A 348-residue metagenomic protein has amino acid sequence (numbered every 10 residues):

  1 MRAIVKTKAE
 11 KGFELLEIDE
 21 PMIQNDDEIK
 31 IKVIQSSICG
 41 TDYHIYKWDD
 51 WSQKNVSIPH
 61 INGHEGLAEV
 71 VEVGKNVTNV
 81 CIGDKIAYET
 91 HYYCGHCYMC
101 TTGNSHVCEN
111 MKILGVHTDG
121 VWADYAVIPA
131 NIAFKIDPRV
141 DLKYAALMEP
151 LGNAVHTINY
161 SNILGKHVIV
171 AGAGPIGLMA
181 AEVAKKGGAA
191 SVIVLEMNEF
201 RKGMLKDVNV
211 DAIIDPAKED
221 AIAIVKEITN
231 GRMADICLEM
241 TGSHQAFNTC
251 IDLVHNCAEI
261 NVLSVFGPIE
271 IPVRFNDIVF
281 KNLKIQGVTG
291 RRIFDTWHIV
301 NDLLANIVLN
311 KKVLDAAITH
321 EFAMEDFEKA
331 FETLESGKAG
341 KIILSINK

Functional and structural regions predicted by a protein language model:
V5-I23, G40-E72, A87, C108-D119: N-terminal glycine-rich cofactor-binding segment
P21-S36, W51-Y98, D137-R139: Glycine-rich beta-strand-centered segment in the early N-terminal region that forms part of a ligand/cofactor-binding
K32, N248-D252, F294, H298-K348: C-terminal hydrophobic helical "lid"/dimerization subdomain of Rossmann-like NAD(P)H-dependent oxidoreductases
C94-A171: NAD(P)H dinucleotide-binding glycine-rich loop of Rossmann-like/cofactor-binding domains, especially the beta1-alpha1
V140-K218: Mid-domain Rossmann-like dinucleotide-binding core that forms the NAD(H)/NADP(H) cofactor-binding site
S161-L164, V208-K284: Glycine-rich cofactor phosphate-binding loops and adjacent beta1-alpha1 units of small-molecule cofactor enzyme domains
N198, F266, R291: Residues in the short beta-alpha loop(s) of Rossmann-like NAD(P)-binding domains
A223-E227, I269-I318: C-terminal substrate-binding/catalytic core of Rossmann-like NAD(P)-dependent dehydrogenases/reductases
